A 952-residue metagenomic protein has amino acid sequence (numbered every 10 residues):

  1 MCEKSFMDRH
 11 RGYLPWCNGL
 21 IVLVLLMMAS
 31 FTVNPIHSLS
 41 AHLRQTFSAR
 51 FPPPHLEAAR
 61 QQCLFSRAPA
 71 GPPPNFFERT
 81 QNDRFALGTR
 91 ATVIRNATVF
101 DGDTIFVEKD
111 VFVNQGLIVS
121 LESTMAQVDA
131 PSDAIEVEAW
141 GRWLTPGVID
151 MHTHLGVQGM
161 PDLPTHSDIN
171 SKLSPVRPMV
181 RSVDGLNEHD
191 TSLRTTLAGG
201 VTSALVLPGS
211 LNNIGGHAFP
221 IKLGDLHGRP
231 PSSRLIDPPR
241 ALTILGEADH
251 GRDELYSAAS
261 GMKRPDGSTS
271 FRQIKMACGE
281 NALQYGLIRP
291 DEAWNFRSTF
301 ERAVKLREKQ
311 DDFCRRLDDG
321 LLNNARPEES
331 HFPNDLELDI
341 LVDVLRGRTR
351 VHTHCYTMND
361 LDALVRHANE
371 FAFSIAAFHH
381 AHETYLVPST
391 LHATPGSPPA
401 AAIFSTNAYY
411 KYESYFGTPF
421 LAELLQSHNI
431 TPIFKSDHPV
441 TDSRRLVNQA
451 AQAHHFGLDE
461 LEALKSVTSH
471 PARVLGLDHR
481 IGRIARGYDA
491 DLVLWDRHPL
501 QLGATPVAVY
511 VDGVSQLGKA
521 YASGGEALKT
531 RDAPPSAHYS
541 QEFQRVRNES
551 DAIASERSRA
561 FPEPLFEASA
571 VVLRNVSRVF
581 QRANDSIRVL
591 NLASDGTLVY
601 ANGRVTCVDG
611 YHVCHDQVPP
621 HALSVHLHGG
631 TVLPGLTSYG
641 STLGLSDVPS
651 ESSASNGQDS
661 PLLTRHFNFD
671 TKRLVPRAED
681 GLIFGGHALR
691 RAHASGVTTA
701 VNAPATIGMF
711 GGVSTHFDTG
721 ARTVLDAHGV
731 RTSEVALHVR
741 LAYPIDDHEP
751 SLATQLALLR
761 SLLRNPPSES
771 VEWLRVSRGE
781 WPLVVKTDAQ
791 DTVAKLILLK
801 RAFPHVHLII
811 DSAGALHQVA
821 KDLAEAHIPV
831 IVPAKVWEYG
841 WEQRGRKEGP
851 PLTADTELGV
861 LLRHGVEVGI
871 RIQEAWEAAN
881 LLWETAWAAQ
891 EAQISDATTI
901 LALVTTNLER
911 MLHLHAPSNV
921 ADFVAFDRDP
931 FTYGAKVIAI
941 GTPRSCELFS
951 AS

Functional and structural regions predicted by a protein language model:
M1-Y13: Short, low-complexity, Lys/Arg-enriched N-terminal segments of secretory-pathway carbohydrate enzymes
C2, H42-E78, N82-R90, V507-R588 (+3 more regions): Extracellular/periplasmic ectodomains of large secreted or surface enzymes and adhesion receptors
Y13-H42: Terminal signal-anchor or tail-anchor transmembrane helices that tether membrane-associated enzymes to cellular
N18-V24, H37, S192, L197-I375 (+6 more regions): Polyanionic/metal-chelating signatures
A29-S38, Q62, T80-R84, M160-P161 (+17 more regions): His/Asp/Glu-enriched, well-ordered alpha-helical/loop segment that forms or immediately abuts the divalent-metal
I36-L43, F47, R181-S182, C314-F420 (+15 more regions): Active-site core of metal-dependent hydrolases
F77-A91, V99, D103-T145, D162 (+2 more regions): Histidine-rich, glycine-flanked metal-binding segment
T89-T92, V128-V183, A198, V571 (+1 more regions): Replace "His-x-His-based motif
